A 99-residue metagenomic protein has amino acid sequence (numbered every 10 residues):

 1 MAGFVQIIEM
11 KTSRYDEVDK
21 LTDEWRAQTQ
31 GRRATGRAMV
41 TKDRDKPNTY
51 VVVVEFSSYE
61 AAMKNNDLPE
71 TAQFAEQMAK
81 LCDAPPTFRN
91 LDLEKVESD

Functional and structural regions predicted by a protein language model:
M1-T71, K80-D99: Short S/T/G/P-rich N-terminal loop/turn motif that feeds into the first structured element of a domain
